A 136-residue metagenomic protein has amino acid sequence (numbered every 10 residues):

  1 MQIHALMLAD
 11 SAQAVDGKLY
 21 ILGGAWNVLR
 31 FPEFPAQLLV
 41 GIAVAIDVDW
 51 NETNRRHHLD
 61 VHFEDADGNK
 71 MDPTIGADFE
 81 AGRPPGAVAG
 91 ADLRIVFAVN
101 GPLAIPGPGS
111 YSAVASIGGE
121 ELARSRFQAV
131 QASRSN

Functional and structural regions predicted by a protein language model:
Q2-I117, E121-N136: Contiguous segments within soluble domain cores/interaction surfaces
